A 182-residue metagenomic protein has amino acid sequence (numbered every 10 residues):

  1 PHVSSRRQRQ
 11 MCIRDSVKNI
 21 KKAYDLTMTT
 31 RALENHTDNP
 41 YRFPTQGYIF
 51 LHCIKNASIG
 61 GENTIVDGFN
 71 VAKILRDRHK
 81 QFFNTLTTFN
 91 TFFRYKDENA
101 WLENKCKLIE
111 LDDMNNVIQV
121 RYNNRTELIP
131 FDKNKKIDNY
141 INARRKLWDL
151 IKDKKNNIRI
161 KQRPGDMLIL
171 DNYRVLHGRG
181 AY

Functional and structural regions predicted by a protein language model:
P1-I13: Single conserved hydrophobic/aromatic residue that forms the stacking wall/gate of nucleotide- or nucleobase-binding
H2, M28, R163-P164: Alpha-helical hydrophobic/aromatic positions enriched in membrane-embedded helices and signal peptides
Q10, F50-H52, I169: A structural signal for short, well-ordered beta-strand segments and their strand-loop junctions that often border
V17-M28, I158, R179-Y182: Extended hydrophobic/aromatic segments used for targeting, binding, or gating
K21, N56-S58, R174: Short, charged/polar surface micro-motifs in flexible loops or helix N-caps
T29-I158: Catalytic core of non-heme Fe(II) oxygenases with the double-stranded beta-helix
D149-Y182: Catalytic core of Fe(II)/2-oxoglutarate
